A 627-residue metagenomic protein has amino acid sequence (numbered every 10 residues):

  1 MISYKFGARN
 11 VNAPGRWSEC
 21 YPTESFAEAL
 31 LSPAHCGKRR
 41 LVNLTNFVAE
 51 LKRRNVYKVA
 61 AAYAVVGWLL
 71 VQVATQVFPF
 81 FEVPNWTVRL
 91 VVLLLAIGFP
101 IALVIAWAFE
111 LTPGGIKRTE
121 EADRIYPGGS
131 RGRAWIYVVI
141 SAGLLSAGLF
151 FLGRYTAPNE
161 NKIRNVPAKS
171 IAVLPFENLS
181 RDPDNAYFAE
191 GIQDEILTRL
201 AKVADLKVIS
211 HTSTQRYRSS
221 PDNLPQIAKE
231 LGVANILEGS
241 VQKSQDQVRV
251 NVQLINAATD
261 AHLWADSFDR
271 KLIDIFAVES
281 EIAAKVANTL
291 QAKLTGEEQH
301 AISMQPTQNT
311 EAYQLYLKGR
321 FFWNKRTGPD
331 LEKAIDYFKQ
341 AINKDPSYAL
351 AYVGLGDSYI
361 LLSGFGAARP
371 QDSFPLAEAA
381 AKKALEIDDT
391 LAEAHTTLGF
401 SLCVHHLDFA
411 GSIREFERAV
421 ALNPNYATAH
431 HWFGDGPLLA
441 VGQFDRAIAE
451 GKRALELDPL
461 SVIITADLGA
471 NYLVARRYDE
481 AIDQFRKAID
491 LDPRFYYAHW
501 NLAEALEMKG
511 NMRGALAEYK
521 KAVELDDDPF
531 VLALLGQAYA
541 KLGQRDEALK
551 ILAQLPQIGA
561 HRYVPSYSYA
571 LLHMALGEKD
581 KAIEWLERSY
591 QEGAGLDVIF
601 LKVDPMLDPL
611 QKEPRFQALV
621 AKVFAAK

Functional and structural regions predicted by a protein language model:
I2-Y4, V11, C20-P22: Short terminal hydrophobic/aromatic SLiMs and anchors at protein ends
V11-A13, A27, G37: Short hydrophobic alpha-helical segments enriched in small aliphatic residues
P33-R154, G232, A261: An N-terminal, helix-rich hydrophobic module
S130-L502, L506, N511-F530, Y539 (+2 more regions): Acidic, proline/glycine-rich low-complexity intrinsically disordered segments
V523-D527, E587-A594, F624: TPR/TPR-like (Sel1-like) alpha-helical repeat modules
H573, E578-V603: C-terminal structured "cap/appendage" subdomains that terminate the fold
F600-K627: Terminal, low-structured helical/coil segments at or just beyond the last alpha-helical repeat
